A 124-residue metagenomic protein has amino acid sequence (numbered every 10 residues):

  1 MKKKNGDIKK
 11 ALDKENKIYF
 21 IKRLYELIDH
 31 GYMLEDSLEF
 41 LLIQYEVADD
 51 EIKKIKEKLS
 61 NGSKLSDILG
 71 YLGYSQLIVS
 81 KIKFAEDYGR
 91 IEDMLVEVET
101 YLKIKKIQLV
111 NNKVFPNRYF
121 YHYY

Functional and structural regions predicted by a protein language model:
M1-R118: Catalytic metal-binding core of the metallo-beta-lactamase
R118-Y124: Alpha-helical transmembrane segments of integral membrane proteins
